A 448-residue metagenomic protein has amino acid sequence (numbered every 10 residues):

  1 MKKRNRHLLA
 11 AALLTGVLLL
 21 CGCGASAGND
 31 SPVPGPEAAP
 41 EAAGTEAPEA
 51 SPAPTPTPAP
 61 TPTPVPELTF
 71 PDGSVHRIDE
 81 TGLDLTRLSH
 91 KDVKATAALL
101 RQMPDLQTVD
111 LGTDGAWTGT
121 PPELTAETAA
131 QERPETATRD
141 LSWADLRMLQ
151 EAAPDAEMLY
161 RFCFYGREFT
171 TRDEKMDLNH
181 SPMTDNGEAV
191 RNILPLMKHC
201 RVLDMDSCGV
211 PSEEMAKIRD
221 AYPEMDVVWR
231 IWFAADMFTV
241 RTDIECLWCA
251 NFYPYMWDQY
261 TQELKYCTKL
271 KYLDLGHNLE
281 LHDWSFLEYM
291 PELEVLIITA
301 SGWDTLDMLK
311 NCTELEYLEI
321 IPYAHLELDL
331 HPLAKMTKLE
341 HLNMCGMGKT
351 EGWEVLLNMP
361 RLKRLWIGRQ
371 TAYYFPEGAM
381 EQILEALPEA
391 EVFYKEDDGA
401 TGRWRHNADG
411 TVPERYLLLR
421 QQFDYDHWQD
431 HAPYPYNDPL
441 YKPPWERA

Functional and structural regions predicted by a protein language model:
K2-A10: Bacterial N-terminal signal peptides that target proteins for export
L13-L14: Gram-negative bacterial Sec-dependent N-terminal signal peptides
L19-G22: C-terminal motif of bacterial Sec signal peptides marking the signal peptidase cleavage site
G24-S26: Bacterial signal peptide processing site
G28-S74, E80-G82, Y165-R167, A234-D236: N-terminal, intrinsically disordered, polar/charged segments of Gram-positive cell-envelope systems that serve as
D79-A95, D105-A144, E151-P211, D220-D236 (+7 more regions): Concave beta-strand-loop units of leucine-rich repeat
T96-L100: Histidine-anchored nucleotide/phosphate-binding helix
